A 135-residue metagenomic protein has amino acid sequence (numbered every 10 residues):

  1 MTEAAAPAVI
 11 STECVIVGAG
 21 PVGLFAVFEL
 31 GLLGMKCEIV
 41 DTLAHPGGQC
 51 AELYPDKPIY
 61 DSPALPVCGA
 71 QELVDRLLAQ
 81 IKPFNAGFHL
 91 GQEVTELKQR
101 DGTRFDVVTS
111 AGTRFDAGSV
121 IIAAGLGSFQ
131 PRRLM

Functional and structural regions predicted by a protein language model:
M1-V17, L32-L33, H45, F88-M135: FAD-binding core/adjacent interface of flavoenzyme oxidoreductases
A6-A86: Beta1-alpha1 glycine-rich phosphate/pyrophosphate-binding loop at the start of Rossmann-like nucleotide-binding domains
